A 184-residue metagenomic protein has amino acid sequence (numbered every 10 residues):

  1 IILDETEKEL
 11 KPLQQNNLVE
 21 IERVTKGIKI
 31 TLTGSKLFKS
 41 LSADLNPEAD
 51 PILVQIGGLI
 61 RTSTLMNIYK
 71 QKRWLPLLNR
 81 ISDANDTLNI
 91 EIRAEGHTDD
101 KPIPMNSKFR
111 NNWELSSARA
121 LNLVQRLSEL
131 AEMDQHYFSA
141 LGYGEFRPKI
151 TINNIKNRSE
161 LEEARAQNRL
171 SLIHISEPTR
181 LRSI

Functional and structural regions predicted by a protein language model:
I1-D44, E48-T64, I68: Juxtamembrane linker/hinge segments adjacent to a transmembrane helix in small membrane proteins
L3, S42-D50, M105, W113 (+2 more regions): Solvent-exposed, acidic/flexible segments
E22-V24, I52, N85-T87, A164-Q167: Extracellular/periplasmic catalytic domains that process cell-envelope and extracellular macromolecules
G34-K36, T98, S107-K108: Short, histidine-centered active-site or binding-site loop motifs used for metal coordination, general acid-base
S40-A43, I103-F109, T151-N154: Short acidic, glycine/proline-rich loop/turn micro-motifs
I60-N79, A84-K101, N111-T151, R169-H174: A non-catalytic structural micro-motif
K156-A166: Short proline/glycine-enriched turn/loop segments at secondary-structure junctions
H174-I184: Single conserved hydrophobic/aromatic residue that forms the stacking wall/gate of nucleotide- or nucleobase-binding
